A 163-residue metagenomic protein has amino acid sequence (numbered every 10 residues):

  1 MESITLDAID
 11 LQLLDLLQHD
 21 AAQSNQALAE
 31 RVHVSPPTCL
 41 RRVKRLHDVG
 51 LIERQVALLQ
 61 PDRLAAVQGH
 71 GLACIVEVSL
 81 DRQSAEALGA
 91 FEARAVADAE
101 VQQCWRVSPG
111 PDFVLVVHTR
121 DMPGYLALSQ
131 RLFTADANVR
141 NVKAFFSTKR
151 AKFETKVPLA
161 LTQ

Functional and structural regions predicted by a protein language model:
M1-Q163: A compositional/biophysical signature of low hydrophobicity enriched in polar/charged and small residues
